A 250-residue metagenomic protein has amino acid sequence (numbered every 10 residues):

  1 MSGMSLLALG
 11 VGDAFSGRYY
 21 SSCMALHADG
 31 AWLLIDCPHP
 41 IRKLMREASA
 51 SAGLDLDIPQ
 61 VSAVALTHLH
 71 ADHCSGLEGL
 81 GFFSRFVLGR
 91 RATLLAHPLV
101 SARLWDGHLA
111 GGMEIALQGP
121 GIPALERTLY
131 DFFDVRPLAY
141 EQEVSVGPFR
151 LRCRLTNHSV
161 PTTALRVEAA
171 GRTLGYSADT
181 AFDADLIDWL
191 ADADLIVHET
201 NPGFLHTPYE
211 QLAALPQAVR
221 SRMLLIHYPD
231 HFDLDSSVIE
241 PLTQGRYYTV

Functional and structural regions predicted by a protein language model:
M1-G175, S236-V250: Binuclear metal-dependent hydrolase catalytic cores
H39-P40, T180-F182: Short glycine-enriched loops at secondary-structure junctions
A181-V250: Cap/insert and terminal regions of metallo-dependent hydrolase folds
